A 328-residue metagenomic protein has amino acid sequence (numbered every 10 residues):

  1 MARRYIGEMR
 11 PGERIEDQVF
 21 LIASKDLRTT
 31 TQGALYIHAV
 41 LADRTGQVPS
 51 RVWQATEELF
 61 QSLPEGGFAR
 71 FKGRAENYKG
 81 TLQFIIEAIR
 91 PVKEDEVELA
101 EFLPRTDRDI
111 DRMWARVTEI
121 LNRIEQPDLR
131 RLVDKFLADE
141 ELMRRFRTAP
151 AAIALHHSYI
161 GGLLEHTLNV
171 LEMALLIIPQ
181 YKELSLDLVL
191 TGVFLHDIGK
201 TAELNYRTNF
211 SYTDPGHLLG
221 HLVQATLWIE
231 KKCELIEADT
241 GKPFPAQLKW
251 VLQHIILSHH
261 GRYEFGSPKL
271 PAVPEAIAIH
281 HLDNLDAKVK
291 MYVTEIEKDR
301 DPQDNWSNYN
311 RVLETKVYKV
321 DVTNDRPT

Functional and structural regions predicted by a protein language model:
M1-E16: OB-fold nucleic-acid-binding modules
E13-T31: Structural detector for short beta-strands of small beta-barrel domains
K25-L35, V48-R51, A55-E101: OB-fold single-stranded nucleic acid-binding module
H38-D43, Y206: Short, acidic/hydrophobic/Gly-rich beta-strand patch recurrent on exposed beta strands that often constitutes part
Q83-T148, Q224: Extended, charge-rich, solvent-exposed interface segments
R130-M173, L195-E203: A short mid-domain helix/strand-loop element embedded in enzyme catalytic domains that forms or borders the active-site
A154-L155, E165, L176-R300: Divalent metal-dependent catalytic cores for phosphoryl transfer on phosphate-bearing substrates
H280, A287, D304-T315, K319-T328: N-terminal intrinsically disordered, cationic/polar leader segments that include organellar targeting peptides
